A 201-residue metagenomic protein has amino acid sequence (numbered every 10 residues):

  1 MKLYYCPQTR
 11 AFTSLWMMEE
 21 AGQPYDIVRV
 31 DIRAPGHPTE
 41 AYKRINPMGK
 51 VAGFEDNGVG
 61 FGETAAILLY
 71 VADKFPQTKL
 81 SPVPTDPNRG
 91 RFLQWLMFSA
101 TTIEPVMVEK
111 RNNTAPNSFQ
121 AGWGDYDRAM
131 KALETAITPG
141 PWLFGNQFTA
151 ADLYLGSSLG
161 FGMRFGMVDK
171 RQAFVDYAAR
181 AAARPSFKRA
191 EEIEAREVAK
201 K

Functional and structural regions predicted by a protein language model:
M1-A121, E134: GST-like domain detector, emphasizing the conserved glutathione-binding G-site in the N-terminal thioredoxin-like
M17, A72, S158-L159, E191: Active-site-flanking alpha-helical
I32-R33, A151, A195-R196: Conserved beta-strand edge residues that scaffold enzyme active sites
A66, A173, S186: Residue-level recognition of oxygen-bearing side chains
L96-A183: GST-like fold's C-terminal all-alpha helical module
R184-P185, R189-A190: A late-sequence structural motif
E192-K201: Terminal-tail/helix-coil boundary detector
